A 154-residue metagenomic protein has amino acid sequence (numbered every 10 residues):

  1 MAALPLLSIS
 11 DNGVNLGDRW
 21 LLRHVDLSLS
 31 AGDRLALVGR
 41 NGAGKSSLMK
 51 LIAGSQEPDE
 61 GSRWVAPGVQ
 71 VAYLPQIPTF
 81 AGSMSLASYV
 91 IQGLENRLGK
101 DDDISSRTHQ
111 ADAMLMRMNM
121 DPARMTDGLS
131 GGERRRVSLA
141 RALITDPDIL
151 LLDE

Functional and structural regions predicted by a protein language model:
M1-E154: ABC ATP-binding cassette signature C-motif
